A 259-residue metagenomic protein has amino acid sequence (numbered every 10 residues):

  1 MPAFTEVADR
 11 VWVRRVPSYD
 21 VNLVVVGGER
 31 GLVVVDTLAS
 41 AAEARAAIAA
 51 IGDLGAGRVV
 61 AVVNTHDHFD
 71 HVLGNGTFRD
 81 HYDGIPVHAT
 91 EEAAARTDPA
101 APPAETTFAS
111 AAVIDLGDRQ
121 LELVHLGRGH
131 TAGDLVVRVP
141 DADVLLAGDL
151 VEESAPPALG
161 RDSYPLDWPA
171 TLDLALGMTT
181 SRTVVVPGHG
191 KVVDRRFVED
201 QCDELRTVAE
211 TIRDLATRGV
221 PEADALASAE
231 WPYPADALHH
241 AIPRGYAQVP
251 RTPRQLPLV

Functional and structural regions predicted by a protein language model:
P2-A50, L135-G148: Conserved beta-strand hairpin/beta-sheet module of binuclear metal-dependent hydrolase folds, prominently
E6, E92-G127, T131-G133, P140-D141 (+2 more regions): Metallo-beta-lactamase
R10, V26, D36, I51 (+10 more regions): Divalent metal-coordination and catalytic microenvironments
Y19-D20, A39-A41, D67-H71, A93-R96 (+4 more regions): Solvent-exposed loop/turn segments at secondary-structure junctions within structured extracellular/periplasmic domains
G31-V33, A39-A41, R128-T207: Metallo-beta-lactamase
V35-T37, R58-H68, H88-E92, L126 (+3 more regions): Active-site neighborhood of phospho(di)ester-bond hydrolases with catalytic His/Asp-centered motifs
R45, A49-D115: Active-site HxH/HxHxD metal-binding segment of metal-dependent hydrolases
G177, V192-V259: Accessory terminal helices/loops
